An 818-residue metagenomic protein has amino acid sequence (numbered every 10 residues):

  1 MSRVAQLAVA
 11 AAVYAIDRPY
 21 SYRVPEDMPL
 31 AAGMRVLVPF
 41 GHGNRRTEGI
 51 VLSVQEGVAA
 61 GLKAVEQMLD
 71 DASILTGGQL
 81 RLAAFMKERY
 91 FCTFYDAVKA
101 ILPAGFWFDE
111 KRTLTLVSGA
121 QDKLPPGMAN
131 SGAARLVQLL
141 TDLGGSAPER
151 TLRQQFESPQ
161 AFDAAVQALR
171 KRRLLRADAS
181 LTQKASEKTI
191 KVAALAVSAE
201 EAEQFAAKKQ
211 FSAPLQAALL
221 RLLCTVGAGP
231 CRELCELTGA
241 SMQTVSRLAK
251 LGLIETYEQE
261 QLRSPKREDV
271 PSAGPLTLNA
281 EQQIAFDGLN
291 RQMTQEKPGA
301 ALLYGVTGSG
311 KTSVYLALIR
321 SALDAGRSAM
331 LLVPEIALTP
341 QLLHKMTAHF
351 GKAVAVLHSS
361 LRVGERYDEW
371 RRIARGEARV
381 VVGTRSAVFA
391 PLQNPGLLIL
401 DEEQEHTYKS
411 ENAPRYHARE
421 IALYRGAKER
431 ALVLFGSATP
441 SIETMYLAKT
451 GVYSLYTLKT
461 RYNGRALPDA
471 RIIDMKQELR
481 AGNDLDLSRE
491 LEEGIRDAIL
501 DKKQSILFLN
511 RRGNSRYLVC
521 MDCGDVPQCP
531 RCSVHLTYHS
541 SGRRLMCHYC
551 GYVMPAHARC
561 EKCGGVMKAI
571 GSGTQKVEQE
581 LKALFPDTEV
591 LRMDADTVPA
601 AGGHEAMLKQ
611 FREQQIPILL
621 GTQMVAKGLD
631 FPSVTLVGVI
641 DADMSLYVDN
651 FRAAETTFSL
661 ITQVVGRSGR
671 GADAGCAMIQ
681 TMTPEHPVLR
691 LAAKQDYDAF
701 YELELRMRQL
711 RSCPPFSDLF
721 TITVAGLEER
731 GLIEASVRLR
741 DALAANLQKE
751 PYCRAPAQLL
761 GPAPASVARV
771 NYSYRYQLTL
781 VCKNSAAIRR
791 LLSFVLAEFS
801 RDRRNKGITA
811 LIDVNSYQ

Functional and structural regions predicted by a protein language model:
M1-S437, T444, K449-R465, T779 (+2 more regions): Accessory, non-ATPase domains that flank or precede helicase/AAA+ motor cores in DNA-metabolism machines
A10, Q138-T141, L710-P714, A765-N771: Short, flexible, solvent-exposed loop/turn segments with mixed acidic/basic and small polar residues
L175, I254, V354, I472 (+4 more regions): Generic structural signal for residues in well-ordered beta-strands
S272-N279, Q283, E296-I733, S766 (+2 more regions): Inter-lobe coupling/hinge segments of SF2-like helicase ATPases
F350, F585, N746-C753, D802-R804: Short helix-capping segments at alpha-helix termini
R730-A745: Extracytoplasmic/periplasmic
L747-A765, K806-D813: Short beta-strand elements
A755-N784: Short, intrinsically disordered low-complexity segments
